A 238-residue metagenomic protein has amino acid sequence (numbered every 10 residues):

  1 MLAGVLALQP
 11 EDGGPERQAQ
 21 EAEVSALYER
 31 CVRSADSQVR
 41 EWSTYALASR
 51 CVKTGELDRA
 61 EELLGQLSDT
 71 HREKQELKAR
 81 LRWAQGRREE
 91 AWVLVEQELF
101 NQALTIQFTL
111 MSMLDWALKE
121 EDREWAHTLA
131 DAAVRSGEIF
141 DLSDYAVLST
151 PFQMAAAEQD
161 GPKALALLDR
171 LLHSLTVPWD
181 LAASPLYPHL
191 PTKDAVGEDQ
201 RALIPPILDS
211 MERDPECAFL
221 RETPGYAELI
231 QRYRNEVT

Functional and structural regions predicted by a protein language model:
M1, E21, A35-T44, L67-L77 (+2 more regions): Generic helix N-cap/helix-start motif at coil->alpha-helix transitions
M1-G13, Q18, S25, R30-S34 (+3 more regions): Long, mid-chain structured domain cores
G4, L8, S49, K53 (+6 more regions): Positions within ordered alpha-helical repeat solenoids
V5, D12, A46, R50 (+5 more regions): Residue-level signature for tetratricopeptide repeat
V5, V24-A35, Q66-S68, E98-L99 (+4 more regions): Alpha-helical solenoid scaffolds that mediate protein-protein interactions, centered on TPR/SEL1-like repeats but also
D12-G13, S34-Q38, T54, D58 (+9 more regions): Alpha-solenoid repeat scaffolds
G13-L27, A48-E61, R80-V93, L118-D131: Helix-turn-helix repeat elements of alpha-solenoid scaffolds
A103-T238: Alpha-helical protein-protein interaction modules
